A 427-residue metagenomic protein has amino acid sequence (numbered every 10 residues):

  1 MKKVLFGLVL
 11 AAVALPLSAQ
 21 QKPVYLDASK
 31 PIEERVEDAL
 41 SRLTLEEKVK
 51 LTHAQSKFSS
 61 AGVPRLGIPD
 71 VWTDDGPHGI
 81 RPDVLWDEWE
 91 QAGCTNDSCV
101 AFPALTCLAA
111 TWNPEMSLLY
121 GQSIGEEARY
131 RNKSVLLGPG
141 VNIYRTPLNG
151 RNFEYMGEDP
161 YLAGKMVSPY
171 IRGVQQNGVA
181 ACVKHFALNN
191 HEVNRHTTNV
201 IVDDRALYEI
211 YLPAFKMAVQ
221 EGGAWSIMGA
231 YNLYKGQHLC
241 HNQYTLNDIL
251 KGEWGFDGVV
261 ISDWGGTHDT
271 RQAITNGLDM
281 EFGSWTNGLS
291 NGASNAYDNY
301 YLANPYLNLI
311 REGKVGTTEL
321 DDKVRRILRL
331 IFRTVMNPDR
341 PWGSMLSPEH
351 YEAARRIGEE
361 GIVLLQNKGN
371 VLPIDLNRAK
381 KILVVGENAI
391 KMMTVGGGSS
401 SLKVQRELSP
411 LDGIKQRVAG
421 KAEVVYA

Functional and structural regions predicted by a protein language model:
M1-K22: Bacterial Sec-dependent N-terminal signal peptides
A19-A427: Glycoside hydrolase catalytic-domain context in secreted enzymes
